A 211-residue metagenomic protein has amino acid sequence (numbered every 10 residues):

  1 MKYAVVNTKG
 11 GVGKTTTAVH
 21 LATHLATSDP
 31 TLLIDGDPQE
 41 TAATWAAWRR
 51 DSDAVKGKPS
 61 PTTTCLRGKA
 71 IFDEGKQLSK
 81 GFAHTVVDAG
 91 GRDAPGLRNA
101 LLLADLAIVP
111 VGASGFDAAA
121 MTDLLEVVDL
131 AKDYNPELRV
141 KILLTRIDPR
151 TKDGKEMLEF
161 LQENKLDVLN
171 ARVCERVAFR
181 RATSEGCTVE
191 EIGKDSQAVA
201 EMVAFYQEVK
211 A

Functional and structural regions predicted by a protein language model:
K2-N7, V12, V19-R98, Y134 (+1 more regions): P-loop/Walker-type NTP enzyme "switch/lid" segment
L32-L33, V87, V109, I142-L144: Structural beta-sheet core signal
P38-E40, G115, I147-R150: Conserved nucleotide-binding/hydrolysis micro-motifs of P-loop NTPases
A94-G115: Inter-motif core of Ras-like GTPase G domains
A119-N135: Conserved C-terminal guanine-recognition region of P-loop GTPase G domains, centered on the G4
R146-D148, L158-C187: Beta-strand-loop-alpha "switch" segments that mediate conformational coupling across diverse proteins
R180-V203: Inter-lobe coupling/hinge region of RecA-like P-loop helicase motors
